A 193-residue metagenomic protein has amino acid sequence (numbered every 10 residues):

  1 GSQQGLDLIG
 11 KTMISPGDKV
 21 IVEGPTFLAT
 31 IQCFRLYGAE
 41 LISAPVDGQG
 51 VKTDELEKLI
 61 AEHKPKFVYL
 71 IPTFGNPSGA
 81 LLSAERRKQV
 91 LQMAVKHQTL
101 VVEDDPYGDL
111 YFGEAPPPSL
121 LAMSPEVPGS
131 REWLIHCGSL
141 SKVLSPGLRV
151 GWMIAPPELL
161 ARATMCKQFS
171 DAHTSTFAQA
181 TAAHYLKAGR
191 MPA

Functional and structural regions predicted by a protein language model:
G1-Q98, G108-P128: Conserved core of the PLP fold type I
P125-A193: Conserved core segment of the aminotransferase class I/II
